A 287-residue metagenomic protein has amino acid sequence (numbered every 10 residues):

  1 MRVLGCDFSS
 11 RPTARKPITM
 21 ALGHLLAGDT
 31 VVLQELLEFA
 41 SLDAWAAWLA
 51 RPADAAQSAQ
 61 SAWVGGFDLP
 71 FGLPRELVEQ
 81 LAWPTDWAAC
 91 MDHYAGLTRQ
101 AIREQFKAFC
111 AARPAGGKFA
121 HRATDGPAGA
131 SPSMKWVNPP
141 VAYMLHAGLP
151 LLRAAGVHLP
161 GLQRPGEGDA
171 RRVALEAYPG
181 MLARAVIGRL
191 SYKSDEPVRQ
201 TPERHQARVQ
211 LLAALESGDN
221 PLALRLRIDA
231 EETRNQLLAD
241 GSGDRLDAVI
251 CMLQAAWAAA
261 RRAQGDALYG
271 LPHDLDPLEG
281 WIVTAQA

Functional and structural regions predicted by a protein language model:
M1-L4, F8-A287: RNase H-like (RuvC/DEDD) metal-dependent nuclease/polynucleotide-processing core
